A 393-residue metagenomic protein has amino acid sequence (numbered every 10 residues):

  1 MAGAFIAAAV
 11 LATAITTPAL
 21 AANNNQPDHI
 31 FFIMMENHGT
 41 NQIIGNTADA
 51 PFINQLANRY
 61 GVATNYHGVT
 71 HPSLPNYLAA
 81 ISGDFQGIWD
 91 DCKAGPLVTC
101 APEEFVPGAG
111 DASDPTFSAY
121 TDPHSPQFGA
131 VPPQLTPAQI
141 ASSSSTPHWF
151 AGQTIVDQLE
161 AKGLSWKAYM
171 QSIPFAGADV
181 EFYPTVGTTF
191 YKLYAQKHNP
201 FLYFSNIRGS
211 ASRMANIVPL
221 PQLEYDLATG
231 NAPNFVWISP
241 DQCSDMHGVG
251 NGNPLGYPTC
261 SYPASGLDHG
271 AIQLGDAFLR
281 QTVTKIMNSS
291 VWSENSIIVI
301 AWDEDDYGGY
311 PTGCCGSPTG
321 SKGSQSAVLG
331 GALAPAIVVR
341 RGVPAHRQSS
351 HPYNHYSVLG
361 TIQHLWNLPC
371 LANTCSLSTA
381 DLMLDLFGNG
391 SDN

Functional and structural regions predicted by a protein language model:
A2-A14: Bacterial N-terminal signal peptides
T13-A21: Intrinsically disordered, low-complexity Ser/Thr/Pro-rich tracts
L20-N393: N-terminal pro-sequences and low-complexity stem/linker regions of secreted or lumenal proteins
